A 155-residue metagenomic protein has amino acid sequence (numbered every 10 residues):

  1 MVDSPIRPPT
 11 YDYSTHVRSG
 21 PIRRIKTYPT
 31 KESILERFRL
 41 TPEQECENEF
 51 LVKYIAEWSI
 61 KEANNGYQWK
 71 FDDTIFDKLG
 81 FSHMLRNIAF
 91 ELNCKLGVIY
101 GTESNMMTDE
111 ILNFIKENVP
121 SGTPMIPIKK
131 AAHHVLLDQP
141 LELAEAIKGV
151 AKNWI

Functional and structural regions predicted by a protein language model:
M1-K31: Flexible "cap/lid" loop of the alpha/beta hydrolase fold
S4, E103, K130: Active-site loop/turn elements of alpha/beta-hydrolase fold enzymes, especially the short glycine-/histidine-rich
T10-Y11, T108-E110, L137: Short glycine-/acidic-enriched loop or helix-start segments at secondary-structure transitions that form or flank
I25-M84: Conserved alpha/beta-hydrolase catalytic His-Asp/Glu region
K26, S104, A132-V135: Glycosyltransferase donor-binding loop in the core domain
I60-N118, P124-P127: Conserved serine/cysteine hydrolase catalytic core
I128-A144: Catalytic histidine-centered segment of alpha/beta-hydrolase-like enzymes
A146-W154: C-terminal alpha-helix
